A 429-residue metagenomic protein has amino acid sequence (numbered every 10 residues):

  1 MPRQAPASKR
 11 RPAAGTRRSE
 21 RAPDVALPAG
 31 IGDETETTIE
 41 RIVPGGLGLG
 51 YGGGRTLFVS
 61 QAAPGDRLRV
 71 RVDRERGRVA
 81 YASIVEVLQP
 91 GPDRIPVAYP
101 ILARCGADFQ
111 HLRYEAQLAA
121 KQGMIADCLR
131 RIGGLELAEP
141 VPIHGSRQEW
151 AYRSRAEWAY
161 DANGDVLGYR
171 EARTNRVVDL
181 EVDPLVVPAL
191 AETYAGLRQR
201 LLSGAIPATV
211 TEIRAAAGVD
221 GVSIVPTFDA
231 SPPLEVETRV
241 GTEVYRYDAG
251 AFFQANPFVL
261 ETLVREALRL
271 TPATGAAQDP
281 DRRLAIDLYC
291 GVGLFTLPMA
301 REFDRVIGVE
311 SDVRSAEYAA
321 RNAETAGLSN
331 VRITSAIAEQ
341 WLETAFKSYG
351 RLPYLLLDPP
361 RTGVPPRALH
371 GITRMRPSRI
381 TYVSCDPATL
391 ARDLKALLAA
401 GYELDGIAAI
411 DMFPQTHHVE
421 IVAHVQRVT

Functional and structural regions predicted by a protein language model:
P2-L357, T362-H370, R376, T429: Accessory RNA-recognition modules of RNA-modification enzymes
V186, I337-R351, P365, G371-T429: C-terminal catalytic and target-recognition region of SAM-dependent MTase-like enzymes, primarily methyltransferases
